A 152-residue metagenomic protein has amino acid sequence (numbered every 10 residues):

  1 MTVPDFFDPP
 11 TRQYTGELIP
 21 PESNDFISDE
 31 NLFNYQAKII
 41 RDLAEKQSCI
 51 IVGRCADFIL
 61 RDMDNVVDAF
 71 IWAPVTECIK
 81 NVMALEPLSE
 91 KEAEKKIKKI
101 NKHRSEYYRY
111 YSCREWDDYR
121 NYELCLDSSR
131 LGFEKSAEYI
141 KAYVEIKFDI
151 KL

Functional and structural regions predicted by a protein language model:
M1-G16, S89-E134: Small-molecule kinase domains that catalyze NTP-dependent phosphoryl transfer to phosphate-bearing small molecules
M1-S48: ATP-dependent small-molecule kinase phosphotransfer cores that center on conserved nucleotide phosphate-binding segments
A37, F133-K141: Short, amphipathic alpha-helical "lid/cap" segments that border enzyme active or binding sites
L43-K46, A56-D62: RNA pseudouridine synthases
I50, C78, L126: Residue-level signature of catalytic and energy-coupling elements of molecular machines, predominantly ATP/GTP-dependent
D62-E86, E90-K98: Conserved phosphate-donor/acceptor-positioning beta-strand/loop module used by diverse small-molecule
K147-L152: C-terminal helical "lid" subdomain and adjoining coupling/linker elements of P-loop NTPases
